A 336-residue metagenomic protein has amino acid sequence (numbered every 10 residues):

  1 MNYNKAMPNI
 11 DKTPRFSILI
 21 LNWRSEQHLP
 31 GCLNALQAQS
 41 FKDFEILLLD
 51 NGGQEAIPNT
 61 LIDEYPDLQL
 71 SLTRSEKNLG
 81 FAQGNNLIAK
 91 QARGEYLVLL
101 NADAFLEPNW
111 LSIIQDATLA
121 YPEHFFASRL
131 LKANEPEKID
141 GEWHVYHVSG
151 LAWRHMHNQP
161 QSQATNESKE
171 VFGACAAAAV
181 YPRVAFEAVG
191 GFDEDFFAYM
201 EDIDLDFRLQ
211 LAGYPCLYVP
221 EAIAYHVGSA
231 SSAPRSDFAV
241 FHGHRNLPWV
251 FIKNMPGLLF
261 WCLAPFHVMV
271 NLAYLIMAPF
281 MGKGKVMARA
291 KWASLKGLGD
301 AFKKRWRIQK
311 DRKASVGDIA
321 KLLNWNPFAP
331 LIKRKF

Functional and structural regions predicted by a protein language model:
N34-D43: Short, acidic, metal-binding catalytic loop of nucleotide-sugar glycosyltransferases
F44-G52, S71-S75: Short beta-strand/loop segment that forms part of the nucleotide-sugar
S75-A92, A102: Glycine-rich, basic loop-to-helix element that forms the pyrophosphate-binding segment of sugar-nucleotide handling
L97: Short aromatic/hydrophobic "clamp" motif used to bind/position activated sugar donors
F105-H147, L151: Conserved donor NDP-sugar-binding/catalytic core segment of glycosyltransferases
I139, V148, Q159-V184, I203-L205 (+1 more regions): A recurrent flexible, glycine/aromatic-enriched loop bordering the glycosyltransferase active site that acts as
F172-I223: A short, conserved alpha-helix in the catalytic core of glycosyltransferases
A212, C216-W306, G317-L322, N326-A329: Active-site-adjacent helix/loop segment of glycosyltransferases that harbors family-specific signature motifs
